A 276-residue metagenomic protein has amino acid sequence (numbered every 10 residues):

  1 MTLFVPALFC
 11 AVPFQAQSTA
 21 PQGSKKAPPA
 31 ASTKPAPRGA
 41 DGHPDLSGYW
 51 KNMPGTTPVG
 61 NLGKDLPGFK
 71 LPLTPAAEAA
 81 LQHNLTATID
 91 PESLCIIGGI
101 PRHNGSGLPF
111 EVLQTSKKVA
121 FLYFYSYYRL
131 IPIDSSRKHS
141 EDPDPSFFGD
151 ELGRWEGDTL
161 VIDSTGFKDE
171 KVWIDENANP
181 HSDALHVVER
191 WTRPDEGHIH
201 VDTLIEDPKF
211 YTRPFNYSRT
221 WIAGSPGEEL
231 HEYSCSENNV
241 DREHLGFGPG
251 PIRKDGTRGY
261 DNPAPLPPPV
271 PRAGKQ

Functional and structural regions predicted by a protein language model:
T2-Q276: PEST-like low-complexity, intrinsically disordered acidic/proline/serine-rich tracts that flank trafficking/processing
